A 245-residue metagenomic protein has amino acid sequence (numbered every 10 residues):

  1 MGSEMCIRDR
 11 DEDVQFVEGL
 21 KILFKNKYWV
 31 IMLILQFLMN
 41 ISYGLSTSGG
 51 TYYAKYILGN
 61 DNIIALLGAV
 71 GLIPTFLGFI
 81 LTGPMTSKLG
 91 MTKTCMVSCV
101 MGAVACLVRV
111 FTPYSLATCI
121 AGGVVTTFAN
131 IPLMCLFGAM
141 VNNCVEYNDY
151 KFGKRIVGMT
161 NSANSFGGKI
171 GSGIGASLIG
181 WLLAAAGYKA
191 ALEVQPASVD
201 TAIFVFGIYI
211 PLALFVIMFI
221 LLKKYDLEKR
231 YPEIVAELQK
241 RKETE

Functional and structural regions predicted by a protein language model:
M1-I7: Short, small-residue-biased leader/transition segments that mark boundaries at the very start of proteins
R8-L33: Juxtamembrane intracellular "pre-TM" segments in multi-pass secondary transporters
S48-I63: Short amphipathic helix-loop junctions that connect adjacent transmembrane helices in Major Facilitator Superfamily/SLC
G78-M91: Helix-to-loop junctions at the C-terminal end of transmembrane segments in multipass secondary transporters
K93-V108: Structural signature of the two symmetry-related core transmembrane helices
V110-G123: Helix-loop junctions at membrane interfaces in 12-TM secondary transporters
K154-A186: A late C-terminal transmembrane helix in Major Facilitator Superfamily
W181-A213: A membrane-interface helix-boundary motif in multi-pass transporters
